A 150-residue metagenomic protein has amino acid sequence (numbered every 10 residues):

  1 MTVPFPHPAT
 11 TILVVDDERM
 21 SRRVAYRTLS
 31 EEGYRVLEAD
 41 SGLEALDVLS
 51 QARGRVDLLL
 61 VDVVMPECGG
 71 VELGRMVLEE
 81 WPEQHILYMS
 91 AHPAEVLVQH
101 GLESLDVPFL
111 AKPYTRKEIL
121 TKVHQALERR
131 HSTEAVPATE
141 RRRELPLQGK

Functional and structural regions predicted by a protein language model:
R23-E31: Charged docking surfaces used in two-component/phosphorelay signaling
E38-L58: Acidic, metal-coordinating helix/loop segments flanking the phosphotransfer/catalytic sites of two-component signaling
D40-E44, C68-L73: Acidic catalytic/metal-coordinating carboxylates
D62: Active-site residues of response regulator receiver
M65: Receiver (REC) domain active-site loop signature in two-component systems and cognate sites in sensor histidine kinases
Y114-L127, H131, A135: C-terminal output helix
R130-K150: CheY-like receiver
